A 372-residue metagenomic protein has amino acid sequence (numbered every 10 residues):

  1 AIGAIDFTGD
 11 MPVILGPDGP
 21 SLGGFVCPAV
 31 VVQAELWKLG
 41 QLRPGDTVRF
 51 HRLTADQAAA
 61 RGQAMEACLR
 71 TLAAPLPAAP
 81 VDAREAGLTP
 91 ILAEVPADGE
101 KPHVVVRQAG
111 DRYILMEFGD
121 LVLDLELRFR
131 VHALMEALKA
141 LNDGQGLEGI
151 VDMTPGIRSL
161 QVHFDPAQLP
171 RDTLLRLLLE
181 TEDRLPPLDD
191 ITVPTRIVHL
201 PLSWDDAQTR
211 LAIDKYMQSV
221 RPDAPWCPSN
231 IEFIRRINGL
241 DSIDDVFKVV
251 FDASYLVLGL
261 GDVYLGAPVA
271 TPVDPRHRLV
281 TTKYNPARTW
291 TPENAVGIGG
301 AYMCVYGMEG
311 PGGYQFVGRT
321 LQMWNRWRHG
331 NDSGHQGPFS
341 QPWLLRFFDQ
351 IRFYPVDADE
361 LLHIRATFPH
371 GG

Functional and structural regions predicted by a protein language model:
A1-G372: Conserved "landmark" site that anchors the functional core of diverse proteins
